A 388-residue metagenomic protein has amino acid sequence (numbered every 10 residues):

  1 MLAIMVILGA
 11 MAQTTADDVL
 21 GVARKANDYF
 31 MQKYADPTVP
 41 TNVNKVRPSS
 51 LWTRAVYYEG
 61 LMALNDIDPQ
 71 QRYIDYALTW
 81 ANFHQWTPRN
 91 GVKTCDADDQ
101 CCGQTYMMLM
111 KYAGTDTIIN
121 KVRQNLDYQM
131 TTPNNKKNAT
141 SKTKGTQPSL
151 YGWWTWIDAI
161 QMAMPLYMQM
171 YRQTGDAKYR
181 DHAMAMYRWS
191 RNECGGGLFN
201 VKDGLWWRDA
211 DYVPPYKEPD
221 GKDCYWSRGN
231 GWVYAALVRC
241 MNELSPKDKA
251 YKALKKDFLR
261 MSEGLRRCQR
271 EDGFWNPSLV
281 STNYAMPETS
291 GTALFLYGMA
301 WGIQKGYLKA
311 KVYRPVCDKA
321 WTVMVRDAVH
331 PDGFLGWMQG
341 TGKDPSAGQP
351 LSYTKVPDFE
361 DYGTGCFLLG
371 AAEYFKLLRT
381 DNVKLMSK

Functional and structural regions predicted by a protein language model:
M1-G9: Bacterial N-terminal signal peptides
A3, T15-A55, I67-I74, F83 (+7 more regions): CBM-like carbohydrate-recognition segments
L20-V39, D75-V92, N120-K142, K178-R208 (+3 more regions): Long, well-ordered core segments of solenoidal/helical folds
D68, M170-D181, C240-K252, Q304-A310: Inter-helical turn/loop segments and adjacent helix faces that build the functional surface of alpha-helical bundle
N82-R89, N134-N135, A139-S149, D209-D223 (+2 more regions): Acidic/His metal-coordination segments adjacent to aromatic residues that form catalytic metal sites in metalloenzymes
T132, D158-R172: Acidic/serine-rich, low-complexity amphipathic helices located in mid- to C-terminal regulatory regions
W232-V280: Oxyanion-binding "anion nests"
